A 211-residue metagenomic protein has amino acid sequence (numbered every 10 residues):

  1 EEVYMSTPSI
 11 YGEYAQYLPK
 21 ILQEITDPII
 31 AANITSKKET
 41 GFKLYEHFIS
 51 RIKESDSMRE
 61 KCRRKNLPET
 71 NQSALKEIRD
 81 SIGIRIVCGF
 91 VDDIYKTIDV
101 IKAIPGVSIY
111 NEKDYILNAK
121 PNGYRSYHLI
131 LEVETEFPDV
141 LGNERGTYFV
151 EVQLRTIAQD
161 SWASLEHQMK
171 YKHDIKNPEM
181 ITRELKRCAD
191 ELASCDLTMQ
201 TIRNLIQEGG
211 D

Functional and structural regions predicted by a protein language model:
E1-R79, A193, E208-D211: Charge-rich, low-complexity segments
I30, K102, G106, Q207: Hydrophobic/aromatic-lined pockets within catalytic cores
L75, I82, C88-T201: Long beta-strand-rich cores associated with HINT superfamily self-processing modules
M199-D211: Charged phosphate-binding loop/patch that engages nucleotide di/tri-phosphates or the phosphate backbone of nucleic
